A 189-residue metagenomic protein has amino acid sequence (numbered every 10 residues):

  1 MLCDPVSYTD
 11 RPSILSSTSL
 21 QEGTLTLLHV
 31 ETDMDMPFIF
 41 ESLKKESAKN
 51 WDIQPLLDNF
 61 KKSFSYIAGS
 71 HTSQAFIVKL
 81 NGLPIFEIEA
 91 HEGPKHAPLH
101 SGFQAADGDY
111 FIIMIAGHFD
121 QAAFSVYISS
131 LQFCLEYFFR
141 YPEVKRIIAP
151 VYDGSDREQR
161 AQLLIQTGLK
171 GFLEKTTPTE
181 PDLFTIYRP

Functional and structural regions predicted by a protein language model:
M1-S19, L27-E31, D35-M36, G82-P189: Acyl-donor (CoA/ACP) binding surface of acyl/acetyltransferases
G23, Q74, F86: Short beta-strand or tight-loop elements that sit immediately N-terminal to catalytic metal-binding acidic residues
D33-F40, K61, S65: An amphipathic alpha-helix signature
E41-P55: Helix-loop element at the rim of GNAT/NAT acetyltransferase active sites that forms part of the acceptor-substrate
L43-E46, I67, T167: Alpha-helix boundary/capping residues
P55-A75: Active-site rim helix/loop that mediates acceptor-substrate recognition in acyltransferases
